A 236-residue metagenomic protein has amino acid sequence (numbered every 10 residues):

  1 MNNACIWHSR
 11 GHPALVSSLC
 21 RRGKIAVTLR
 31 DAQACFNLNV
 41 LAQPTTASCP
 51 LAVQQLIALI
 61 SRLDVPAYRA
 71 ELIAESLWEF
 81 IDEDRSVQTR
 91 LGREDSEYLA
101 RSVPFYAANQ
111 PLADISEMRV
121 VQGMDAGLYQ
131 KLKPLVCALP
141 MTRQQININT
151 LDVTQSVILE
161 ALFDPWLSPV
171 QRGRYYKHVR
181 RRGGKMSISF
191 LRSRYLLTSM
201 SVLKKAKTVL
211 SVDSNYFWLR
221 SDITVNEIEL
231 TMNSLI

Functional and structural regions predicted by a protein language model:
M1-I236: Compositionally biased linear targeting/interaction segments
